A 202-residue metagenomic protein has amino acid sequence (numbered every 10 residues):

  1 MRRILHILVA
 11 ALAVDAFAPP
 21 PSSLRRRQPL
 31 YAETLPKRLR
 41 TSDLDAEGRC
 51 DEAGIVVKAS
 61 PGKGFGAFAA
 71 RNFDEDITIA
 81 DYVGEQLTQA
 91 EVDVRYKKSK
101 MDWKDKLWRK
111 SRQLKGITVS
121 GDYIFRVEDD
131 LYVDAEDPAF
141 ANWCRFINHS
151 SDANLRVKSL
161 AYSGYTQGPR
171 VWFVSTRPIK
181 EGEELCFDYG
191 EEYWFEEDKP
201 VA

Functional and structural regions predicted by a protein language model:
M1, V201-A202: A positional/structural detector of protein chain ends, strongest at the extreme C-terminus and weakly at the extreme
R2-S23: N-terminal chloroplast transit peptides
P21-K58, K63-G66, R71-E75, T88: N-terminal organelle-targeting presequences
L35-S60, K104-D198: Catalytic core of the SET domain in histone-lysine N-methyltransferases, recognizing conserved active-site
V57-K98, W172-Y193: Conserved SET/PR-domain catalytic core that frames the SAM/AdoMet-binding pocket
Q86-Q89, V94-S111, K115-G116: An exposed, glycine/acidic-rich loop-and-rim segment of catalytic or binding clefts
V92, E197-P200: Short, solvent-exposed loop/turn and secondary-structure capping segments
